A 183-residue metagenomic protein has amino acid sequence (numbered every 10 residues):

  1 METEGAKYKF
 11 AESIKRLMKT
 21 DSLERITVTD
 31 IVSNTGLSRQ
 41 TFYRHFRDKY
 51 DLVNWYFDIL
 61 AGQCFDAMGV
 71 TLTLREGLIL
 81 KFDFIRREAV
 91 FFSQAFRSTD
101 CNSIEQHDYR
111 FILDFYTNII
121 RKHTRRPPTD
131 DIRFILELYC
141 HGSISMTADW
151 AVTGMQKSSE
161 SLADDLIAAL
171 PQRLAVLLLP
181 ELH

Functional and structural regions predicted by a protein language model:
M1-E2, Y8, I31-V53, F84-R87 (+3 more regions): Basic/polar phosphate-binding segments, predominantly the helix-turn-helix DNA-binding elements of transcriptional
E2, A6, D100, I104 (+3 more regions): Conserved acidic
K7-K15, K19, E24-V28, S33-G36 (+2 more regions): An amphipathic alpha-helix adjacent to DNA-recognition modules
K9, G77, L138, G142: Charged catalytic carboxylate motif
I59-Q63, E88, F92, F115-H123 (+2 more regions): A short secondary-structure junction motif
D66-Q94: Hydrophobic alpha-helical connector segments
C101-R126, D130-S145, A168, A175: Amphipathic alpha-helical packing segments from all-alpha helical-bundle domains
D149-H183: C-terminal peripheral helix-coil segments that are non-catalytic and often amphipathic
